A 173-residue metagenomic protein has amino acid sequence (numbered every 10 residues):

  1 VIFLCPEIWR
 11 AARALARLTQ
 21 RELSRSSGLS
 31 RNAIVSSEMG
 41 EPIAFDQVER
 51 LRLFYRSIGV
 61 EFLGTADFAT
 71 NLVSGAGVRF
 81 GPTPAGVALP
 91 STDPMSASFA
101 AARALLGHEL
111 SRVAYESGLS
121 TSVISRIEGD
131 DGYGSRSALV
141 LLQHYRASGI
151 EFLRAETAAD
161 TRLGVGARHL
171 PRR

Functional and structural regions predicted by a protein language model:
V1-L15, G81-L105: A short, Lys/Arg-rich alpha-helix, primarily the initiator
Q20-S24, E109-A114: Short alpha-helical "recognition helix" segments of helix-turn-helix
G28-I43, G118-Y133: Recognition helix of helix-turn-helix/homeodomain-like DNA-binding domains that insert into the DNA major groove
Q47-L63, S135-L153: DNA major-groove recognition helix of helix-turn-helix/homeodomain DNA-binding modules
V60-S91, G149-R173: Short, charged recognition helix plus adjacent turn of helix-turn-helix-like nucleic-acid-binding domains
